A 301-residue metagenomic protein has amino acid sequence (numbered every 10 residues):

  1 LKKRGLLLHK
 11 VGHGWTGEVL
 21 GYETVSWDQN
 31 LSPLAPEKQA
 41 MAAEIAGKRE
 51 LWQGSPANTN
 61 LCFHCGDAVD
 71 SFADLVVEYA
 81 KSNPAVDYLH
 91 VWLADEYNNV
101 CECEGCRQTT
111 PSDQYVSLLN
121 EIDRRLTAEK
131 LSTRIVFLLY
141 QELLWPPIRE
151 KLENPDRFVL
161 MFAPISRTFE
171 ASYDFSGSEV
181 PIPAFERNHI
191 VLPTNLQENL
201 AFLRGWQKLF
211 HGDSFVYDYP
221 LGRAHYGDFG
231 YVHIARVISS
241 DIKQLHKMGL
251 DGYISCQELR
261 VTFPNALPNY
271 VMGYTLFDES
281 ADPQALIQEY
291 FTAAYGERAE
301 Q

Functional and structural regions predicted by a protein language model:
L1-I242, L250-S280, Q284, A293 (+1 more regions): Aromatic-lined carbohydrate-binding surfaces of glycoside hydrolases
G296: Extended ligand-binding regions for polar small-molecule ligands
